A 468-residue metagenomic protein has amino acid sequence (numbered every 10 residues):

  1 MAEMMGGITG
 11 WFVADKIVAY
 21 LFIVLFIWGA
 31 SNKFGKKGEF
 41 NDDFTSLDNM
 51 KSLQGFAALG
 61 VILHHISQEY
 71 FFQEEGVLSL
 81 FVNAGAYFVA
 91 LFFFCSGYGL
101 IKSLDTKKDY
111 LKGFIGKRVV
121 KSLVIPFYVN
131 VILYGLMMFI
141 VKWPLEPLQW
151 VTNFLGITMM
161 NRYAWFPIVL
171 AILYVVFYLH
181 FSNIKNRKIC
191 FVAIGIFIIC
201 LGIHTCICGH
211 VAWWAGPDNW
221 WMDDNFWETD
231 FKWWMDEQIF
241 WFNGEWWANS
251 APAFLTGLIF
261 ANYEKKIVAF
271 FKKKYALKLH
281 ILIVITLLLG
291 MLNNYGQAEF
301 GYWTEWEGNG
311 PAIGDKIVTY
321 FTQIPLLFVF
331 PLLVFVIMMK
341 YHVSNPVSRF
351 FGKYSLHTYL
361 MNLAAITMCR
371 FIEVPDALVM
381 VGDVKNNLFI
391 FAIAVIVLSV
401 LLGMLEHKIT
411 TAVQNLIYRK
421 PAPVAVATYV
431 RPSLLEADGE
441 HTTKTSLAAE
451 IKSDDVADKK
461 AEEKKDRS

Functional and structural regions predicted by a protein language model:
M1-I203, C208-G209, G216-D223, Y354 (+2 more regions): Membrane-cytosol interface segments of multi-pass membrane proteins, especially ER/Golgi lipid-handling enzymes
G7, D42-N49, E74-F81, W234-G244 (+3 more regions): Membrane-interfacial loop-to-transmembrane-helix junctions in polytopic alpha-helical membrane proteins
I8-F12, K16-V18, F154-N161, F181-D315 (+3 more regions): Aromatic-enriched alpha-helical transmembrane segments of multi-pass intramembrane proteins
W11-I23, T286-Q414: Alpha-helical transmembrane segments of multi-pass integral membrane proteins
C95, L255, F350: Short glycine/serine/threonine-biased micro-segments
L111, P167, A171-I172, A248 (+2 more regions): Soluble or luminal CAZymes and related metallo-dependent hydrolases
L173-H180, L255-V268, V329-V343: Alpha-helical transmembrane segments in multipass membrane proteins, preferentially the mid-helix core
